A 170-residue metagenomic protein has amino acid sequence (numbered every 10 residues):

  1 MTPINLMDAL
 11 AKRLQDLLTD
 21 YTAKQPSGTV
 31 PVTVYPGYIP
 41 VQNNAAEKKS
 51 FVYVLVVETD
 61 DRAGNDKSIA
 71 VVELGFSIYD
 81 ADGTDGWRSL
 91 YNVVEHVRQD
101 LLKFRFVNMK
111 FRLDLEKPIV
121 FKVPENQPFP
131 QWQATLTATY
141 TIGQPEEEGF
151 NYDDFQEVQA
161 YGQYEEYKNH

Functional and structural regions predicted by a protein language model:
M1-A63, D154-H170: Small/polar-rich, solvent-exposed N-terminal microdomains that initiate assembly or binding
N44, G64-D66, P124-P128: Generic marker of residues within folded, mature protein domains
K48-S50, S68-V72, P128-L136: Residues at beta-strand starts and edge strands
V54-D82: Active-site-adjacent structural patch at catalytic or cofactor/ligand-binding sites
D61-G64, Y79-D85, T141-F150: Short, cysteine-centered beta-strand-loop-beta hairpins and adjacent loop/turn segments enriched in charged/polar
D66-V72, G86-E95: "Short basic amphipathic alpha-helical interaction patches in structured regions
Y91-G149, H170: Acidic-leaning, charged glycine-interspersed low-complexity segments
